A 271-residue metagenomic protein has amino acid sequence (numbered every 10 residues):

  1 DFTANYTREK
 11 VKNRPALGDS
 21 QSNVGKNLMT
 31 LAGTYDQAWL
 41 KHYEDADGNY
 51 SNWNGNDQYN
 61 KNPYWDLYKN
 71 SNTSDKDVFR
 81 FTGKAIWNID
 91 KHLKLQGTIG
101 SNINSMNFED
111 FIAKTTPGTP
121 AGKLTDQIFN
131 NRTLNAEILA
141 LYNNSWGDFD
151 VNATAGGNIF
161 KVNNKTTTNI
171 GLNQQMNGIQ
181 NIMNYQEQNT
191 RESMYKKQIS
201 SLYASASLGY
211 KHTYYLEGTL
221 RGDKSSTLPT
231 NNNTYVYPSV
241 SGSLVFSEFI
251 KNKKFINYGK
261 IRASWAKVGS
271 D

Functional and structural regions predicted by a protein language model:
D1, I86-N88, H92, L141-S145 (+2 more regions): Structural signature of outer-membrane beta-barrel channels/translocons
F2-V78, Q96-S200, T227-P229, F246-D271: Surface-exposed loop/interface segments of Gram-negative outer-membrane beta-barrel transport/assembly proteins
F81-G83, I138-A140, A153, A204 (+2 more regions): Membrane-embedded beta-strands of outer-membrane beta-barrel proteins, especially the hydrophobic/small aromatic
F81-W87, S101: Alpha-helical support elements that line or immediately flank enzyme active sites and cofactor-binding pockets
N104, K211-T213, S225: Conserved C-lobe terminal segment of protein kinase catalytic domains
K196, A206-S207: Replace "in large, NTP-powered and nucleic-acid-processing enzymes" with "in large, NTP-powered factors and other
L216-S225, A263: Transmembrane beta-strand segments that form the barrel wall of outer-membrane beta-barrel proteins
N233-S243: Short secondary-structure subsegments characteristic of cysteine-rich extracellular domains
